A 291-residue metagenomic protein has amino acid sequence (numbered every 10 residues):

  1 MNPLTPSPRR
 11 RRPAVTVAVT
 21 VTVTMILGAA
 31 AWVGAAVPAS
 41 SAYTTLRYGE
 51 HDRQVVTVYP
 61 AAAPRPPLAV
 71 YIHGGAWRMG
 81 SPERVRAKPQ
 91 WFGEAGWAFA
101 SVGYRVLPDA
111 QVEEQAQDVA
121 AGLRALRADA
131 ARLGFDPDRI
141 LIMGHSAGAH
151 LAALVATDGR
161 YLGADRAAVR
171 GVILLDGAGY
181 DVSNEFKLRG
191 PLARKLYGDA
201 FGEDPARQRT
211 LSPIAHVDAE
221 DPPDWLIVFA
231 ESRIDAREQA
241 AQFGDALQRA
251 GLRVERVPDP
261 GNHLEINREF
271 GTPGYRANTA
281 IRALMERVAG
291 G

Functional and structural regions predicted by a protein language model:
N2-P6, M25-G291: Alpha/beta-hydrolase superfamily serine-hydrolase fold, recognizing
P6-T20: N-terminal Sec-pathway targeting helices
